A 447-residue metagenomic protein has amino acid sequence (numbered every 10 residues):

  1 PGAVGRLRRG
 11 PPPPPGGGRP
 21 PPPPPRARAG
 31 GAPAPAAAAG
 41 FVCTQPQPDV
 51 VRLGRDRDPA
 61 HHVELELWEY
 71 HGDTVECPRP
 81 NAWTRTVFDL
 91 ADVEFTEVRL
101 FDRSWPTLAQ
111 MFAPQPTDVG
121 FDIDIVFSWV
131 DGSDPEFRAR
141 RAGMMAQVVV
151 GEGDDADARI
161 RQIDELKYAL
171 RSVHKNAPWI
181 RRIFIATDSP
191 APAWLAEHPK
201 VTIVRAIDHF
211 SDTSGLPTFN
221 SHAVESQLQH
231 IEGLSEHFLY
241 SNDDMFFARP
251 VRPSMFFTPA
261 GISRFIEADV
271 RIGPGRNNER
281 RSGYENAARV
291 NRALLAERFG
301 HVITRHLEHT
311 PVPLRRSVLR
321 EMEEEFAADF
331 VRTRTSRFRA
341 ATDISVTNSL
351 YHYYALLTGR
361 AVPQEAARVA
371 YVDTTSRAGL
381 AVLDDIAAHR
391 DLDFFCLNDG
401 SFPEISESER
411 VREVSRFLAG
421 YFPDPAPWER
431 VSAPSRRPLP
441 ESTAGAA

Functional and structural regions predicted by a protein language model:
P1-G10, P14-P15, R19, P24-F112 (+1 more regions): A glycosyltransferase accessory/donor-loop signature
S104-S128, Q227-G233: Short amphipathic alpha-helices and their capping/turn segments at secondary-structure boundaries
I123, N176-F184: Short loop->beta transition adjacent to catalytic acidic/histidine clusters or analogous donor-positioning motifs
G132-I160: A solvent-exposed, charged loop/short amphipathic helix patch at secondary-structure junctions
D154, R161-H174, T187: Short, well-formed alpha-helical segments that are part of the catalytic scaffolds of diverse glycosyltransferases
R161, A191-S235: Active-site-proximal specificity loops/subdomain of glycosyltransferases
Q227-I272: GT-A fold catalytic core of metal-dependent nucleotide-sugar glycosyltransferases, centered on the diacidic
F257, S263-F338, T342: Long, charge-rich alpha-helical interaction segments
